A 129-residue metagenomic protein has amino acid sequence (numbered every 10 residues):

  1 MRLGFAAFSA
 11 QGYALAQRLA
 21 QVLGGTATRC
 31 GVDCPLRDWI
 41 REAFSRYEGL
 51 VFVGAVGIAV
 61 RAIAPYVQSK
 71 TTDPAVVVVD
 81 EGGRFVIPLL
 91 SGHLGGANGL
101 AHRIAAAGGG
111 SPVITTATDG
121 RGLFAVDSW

Functional and structural regions predicted by a protein language model:
M1-T26: N-terminal basic/disordered segments at the start of proteins
L3, A7, A75, F85 (+1 more regions): N-terminal loops that bind phosphate or other acidic moieties and the adjacent beta-alpha structural core
A10-Q11, A55-I58, T118-G120: Short glycine-rich anion-binding loops that position phosphate/pyrophosphate groups of nucleotides and phosphorylated
Q21-G25, G49, Q68, T72 (+3 more regions): Generic secondary-structure signature for well-ordered alpha-helical cores
G25-P35: A short beta-strand-loop structural module common to alpha/beta enzyme folds
W39-G96: Glycine/small-residue-rich interface belts in oligomeric ring/scaffold proteins and their assembly partners
V79-L90, A107-W129: Internal, active-site/partner-interface "lid" segment
G95-A105: A polyampholytic, Gly/Pro-enriched intrinsically disordered region
